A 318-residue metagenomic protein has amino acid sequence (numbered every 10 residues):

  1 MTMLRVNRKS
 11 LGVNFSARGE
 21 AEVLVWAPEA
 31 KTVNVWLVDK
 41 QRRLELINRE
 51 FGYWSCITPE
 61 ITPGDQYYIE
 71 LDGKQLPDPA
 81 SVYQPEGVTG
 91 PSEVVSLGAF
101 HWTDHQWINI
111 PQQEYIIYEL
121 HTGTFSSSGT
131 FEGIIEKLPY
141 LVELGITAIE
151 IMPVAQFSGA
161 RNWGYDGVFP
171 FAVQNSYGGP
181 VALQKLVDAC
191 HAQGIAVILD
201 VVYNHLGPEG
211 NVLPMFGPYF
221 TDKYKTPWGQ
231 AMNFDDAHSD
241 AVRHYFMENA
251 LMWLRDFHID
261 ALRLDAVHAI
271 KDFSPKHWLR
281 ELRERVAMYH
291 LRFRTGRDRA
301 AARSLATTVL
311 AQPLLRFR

Functional and structural regions predicted by a protein language model:
M1-E22, Q41-E119, T124-G129, Y140: The feature marks proteins involved in alpha-glucan
V25, I69, L120, L141 (+5 more regions): Conserved, mostly hydrophobic/aromatic
W26-V33, I61-T62: Short proline/glycine-enriched turn/loop motifs at strand-loop junctions of beta-rich domains
D39, L44-N48, H191, R255 (+1 more regions): Active-site-proximal helices and loops of the catalytic beta/alpha 8
E50-W54, T58-P63, T124-A196: Aromatic- and glycine-enriched glycan-recognition loops and surfaces that form the carbohydrate-binding subsites
I116-I117, A155-Q193, G207-I259: Aromatic- and acidic-residue-enriched carbohydrate-binding clefts of CAZyme catalytic domains
I116-L120, I149-I151, V197-L199, L262 (+1 more regions): Hydrophobic faces of well-ordered beta-strands that scaffold small-molecule active sites in alpha/beta enzyme cores
I151-A160, V201-L213, A266-K271, G296-A302: Short, solvent-exposed turn/loop segments enriched in Gly/Ser/Thr/Pro and often Arg
